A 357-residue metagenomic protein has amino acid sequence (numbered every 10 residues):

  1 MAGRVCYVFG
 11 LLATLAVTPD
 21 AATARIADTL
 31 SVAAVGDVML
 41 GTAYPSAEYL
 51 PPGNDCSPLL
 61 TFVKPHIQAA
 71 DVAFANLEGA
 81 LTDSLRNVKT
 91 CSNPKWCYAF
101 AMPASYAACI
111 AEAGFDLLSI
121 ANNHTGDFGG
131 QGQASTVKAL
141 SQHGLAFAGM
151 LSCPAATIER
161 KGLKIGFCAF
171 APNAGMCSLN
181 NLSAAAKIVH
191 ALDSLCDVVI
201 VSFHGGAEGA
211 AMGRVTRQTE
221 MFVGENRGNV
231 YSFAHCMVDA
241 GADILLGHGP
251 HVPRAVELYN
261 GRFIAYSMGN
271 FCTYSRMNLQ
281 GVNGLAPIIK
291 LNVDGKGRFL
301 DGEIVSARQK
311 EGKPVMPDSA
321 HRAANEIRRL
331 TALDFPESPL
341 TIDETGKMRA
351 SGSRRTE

Functional and structural regions predicted by a protein language model:
M1-R4: Positively charged n-region of N-terminal signal peptides that target proteins for export
C6-A16: Bacterial N-terminal signal peptides
A22-E357: Acidic, metal/ion-coordinating pockets
